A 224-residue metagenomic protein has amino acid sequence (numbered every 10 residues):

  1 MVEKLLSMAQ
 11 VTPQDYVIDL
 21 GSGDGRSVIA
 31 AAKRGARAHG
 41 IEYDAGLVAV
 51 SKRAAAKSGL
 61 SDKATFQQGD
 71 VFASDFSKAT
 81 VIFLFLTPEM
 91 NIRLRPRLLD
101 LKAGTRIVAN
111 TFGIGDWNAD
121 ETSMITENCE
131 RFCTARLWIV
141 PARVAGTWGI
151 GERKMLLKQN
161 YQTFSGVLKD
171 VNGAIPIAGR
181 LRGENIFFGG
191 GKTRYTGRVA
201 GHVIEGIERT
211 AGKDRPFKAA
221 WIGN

Functional and structural regions predicted by a protein language model:
M1-D15: S-adenosyl-L-methionine
P13-G23: Conserved class I S-adenosyl-L-methionine
G25-I29: Glycine-rich SAM-binding Motif I of class I
R37-E42: Conserved SAM-binding motif I beta-strand of class I
A45-K78: S-adenosyl-L-methionine
S77-R93: A short SAM/SAH-binding and catalytic strip from SAM-dependent methyltransferases
N91-A145: C-terminal substrate-binding/active-site "lid" region of AdoMet-derived donor-dependent transferases
A142-P216, I222: Central antiparallel beta-sheet cores of small beta-barrel/beta-sandwich binding domains
